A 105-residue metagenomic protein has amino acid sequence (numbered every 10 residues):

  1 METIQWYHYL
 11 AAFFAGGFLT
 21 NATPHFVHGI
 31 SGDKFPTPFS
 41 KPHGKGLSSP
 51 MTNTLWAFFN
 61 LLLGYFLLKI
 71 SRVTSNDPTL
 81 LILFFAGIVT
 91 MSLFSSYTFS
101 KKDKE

Functional and structural regions predicted by a protein language model:
Q5-T20, A86-I88: Alpha-helical transmembrane segments
L10, T54, L81-F85: Hydrophobic alpha-helical transmembrane segments
F18-G32: Transmembrane alpha-helix/helix-exit interface in multi-pass inner-membrane proteins
G29-K45: Cytosolic, membrane-interface loops and tails of multi-pass inner-membrane proteins
P42-L55: Juxtamembrane helix-loop boundaries in multi-pass membrane proteins
N53-F66: Core segments of transmembrane alpha-helices that mediate helix-helix packing or line hydrophobic substrate/ligand
L63-I82: Membrane-helix boundary connector in multi-pass membrane proteins
L81-E105: Alpha-helical transmembrane segments and their immediate juxtamembrane interface regions
